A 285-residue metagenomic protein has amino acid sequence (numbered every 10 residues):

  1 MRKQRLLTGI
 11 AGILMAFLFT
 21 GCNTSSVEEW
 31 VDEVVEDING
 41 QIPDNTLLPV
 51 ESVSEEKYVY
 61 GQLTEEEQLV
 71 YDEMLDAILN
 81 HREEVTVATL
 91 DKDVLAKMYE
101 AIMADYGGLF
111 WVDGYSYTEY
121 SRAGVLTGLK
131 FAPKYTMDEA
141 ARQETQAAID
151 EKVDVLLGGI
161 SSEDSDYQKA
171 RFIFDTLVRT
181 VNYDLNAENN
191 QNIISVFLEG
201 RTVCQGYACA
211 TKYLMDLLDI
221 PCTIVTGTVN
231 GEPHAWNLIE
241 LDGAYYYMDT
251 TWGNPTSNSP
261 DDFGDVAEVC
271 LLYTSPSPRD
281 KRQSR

Functional and structural regions predicted by a protein language model:
Q4-T24: Sec-dependent N-terminal signal peptides of Gram-positive bacterial secreted proteins and lipoproteins
G21-D164, S275: N-terminal accessory/pre-domain segments preceding catalytic cores
A141-V196: Secondary-structure boundary elements
D184, E188-Q191, R201, C222-E232: Catalytic cysteine-centered active-site loop
E199-V203, Y207: Secondary-structure capping and boundary motifs in well-ordered enzyme cores
G206-L272: Hydrophobic/aromatic-rich core segments of domains that either
Y273-D280: Conserved small/polar residues in nucleotide/adenosyl-binding loops
